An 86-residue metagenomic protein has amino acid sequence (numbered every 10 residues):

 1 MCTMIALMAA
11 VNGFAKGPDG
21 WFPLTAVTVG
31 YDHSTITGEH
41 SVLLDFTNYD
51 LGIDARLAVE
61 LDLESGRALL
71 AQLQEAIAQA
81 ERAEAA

Functional and structural regions predicted by a protein language model:
M1-A86: Positively charged, low-complexity terminal tracts and the immediately adjacent first secondary-structure elements
